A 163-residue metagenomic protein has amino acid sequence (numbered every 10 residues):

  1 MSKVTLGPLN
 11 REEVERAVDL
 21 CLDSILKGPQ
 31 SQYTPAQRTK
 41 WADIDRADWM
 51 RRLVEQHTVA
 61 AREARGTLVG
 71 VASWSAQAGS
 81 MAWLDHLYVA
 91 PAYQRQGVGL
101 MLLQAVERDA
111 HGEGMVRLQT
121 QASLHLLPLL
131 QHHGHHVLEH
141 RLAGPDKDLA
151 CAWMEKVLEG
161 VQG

Functional and structural regions predicted by a protein language model:
S2-T5: Extreme N-terminal starter segment of soluble prokaryotic enzymes
P8-E15, D19-H86, A90-P91, L103-A105 (+6 more regions): Acetyl-CoA-dependent GNAT
Q96, L100: Residues forming the Rossmann-fold NAD(P)(H) cofactor-binding site
G114-L118: Short active-site oxyanion
Q119-Q121, H136-E155: Conserved catalytic-core motifs of GNAT/GCN5-like acyltransferases
L130-Q131, H135: Conserved active-site tyrosine of GNAT-family acetyltransferases
